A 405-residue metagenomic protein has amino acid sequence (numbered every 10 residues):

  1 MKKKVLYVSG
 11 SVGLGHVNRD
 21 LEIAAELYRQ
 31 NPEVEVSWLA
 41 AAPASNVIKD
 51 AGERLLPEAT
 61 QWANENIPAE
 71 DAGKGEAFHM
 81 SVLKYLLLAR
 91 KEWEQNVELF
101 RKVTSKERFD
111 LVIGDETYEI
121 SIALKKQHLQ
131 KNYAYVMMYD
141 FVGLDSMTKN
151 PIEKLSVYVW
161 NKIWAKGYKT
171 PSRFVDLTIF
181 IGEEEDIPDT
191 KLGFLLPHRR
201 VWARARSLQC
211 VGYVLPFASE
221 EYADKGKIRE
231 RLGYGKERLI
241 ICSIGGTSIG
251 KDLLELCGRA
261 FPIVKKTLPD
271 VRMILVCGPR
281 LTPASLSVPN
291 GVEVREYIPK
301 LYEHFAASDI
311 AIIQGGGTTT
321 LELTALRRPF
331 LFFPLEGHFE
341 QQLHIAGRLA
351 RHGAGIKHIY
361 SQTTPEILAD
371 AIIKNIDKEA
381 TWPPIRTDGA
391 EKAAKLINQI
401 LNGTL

Functional and structural regions predicted by a protein language model:
Y7-S11, Q30, V34-L87: Conserved nucleotide-sugar phosphate-binding/catalytic loop shared by glycosyltransferases and other
S9-L21, S248-D252: A short, glycine/small-residue-rich beta-strand->loop->alpha-helix junction that serves as a flexible
A24, G212-I310: Donor-nucleotide binding loops and adjacent catalytic segments primarily of GT-B fold Leloir glycosyltransferases
G73-I120: Conserved nucleotide-sugar donor-binding subdomain of glycosyltransferases
H128-S146: Active-site proximal beta-strand in glycosyltransferases
S146-M147, L155-S248, C277-R280: A nucleotide-sugar donor-handling region in carbohydrate enzymes
K300-H344: A donor-sugar binding/catalytic signature common to diverse glycosyltransferases and related nucleotide-sugar
D370-L405: C-terminal amphipathic helix plus adjacent low-complexity, charged tail appended to glycosyltransferase catalytic
